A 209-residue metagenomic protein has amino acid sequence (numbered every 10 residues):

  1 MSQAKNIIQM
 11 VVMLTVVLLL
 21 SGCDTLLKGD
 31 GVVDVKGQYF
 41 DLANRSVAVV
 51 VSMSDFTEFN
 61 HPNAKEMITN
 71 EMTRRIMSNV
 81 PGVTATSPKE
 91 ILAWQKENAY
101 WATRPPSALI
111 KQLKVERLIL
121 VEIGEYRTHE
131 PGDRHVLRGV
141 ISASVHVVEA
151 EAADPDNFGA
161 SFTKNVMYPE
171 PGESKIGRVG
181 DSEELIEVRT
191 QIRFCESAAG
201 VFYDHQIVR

Functional and structural regions predicted by a protein language model:
M1-V12: Bacterial N-terminal signal peptides that target proteins for export
V17-L20: Bacterial Sec-type N-terminal signal peptides, specifically the leucine/valine-rich hydrophobic h-region
C23-R45, L109-Q112, L137-V140, H146-R209: C-terminal/domain-edge helix-coil "capping" segments
S46, V51, D55-G124, A150-A153 (+3 more regions): N-terminal segment of the mature soluble domain
N63-A64, R134-L137: Short, glycine/charged-enriched secondary-structure capping and boundary segments
T128-D133: Extracytoplasmic/secreted cell-surface and envelope-processing proteins
